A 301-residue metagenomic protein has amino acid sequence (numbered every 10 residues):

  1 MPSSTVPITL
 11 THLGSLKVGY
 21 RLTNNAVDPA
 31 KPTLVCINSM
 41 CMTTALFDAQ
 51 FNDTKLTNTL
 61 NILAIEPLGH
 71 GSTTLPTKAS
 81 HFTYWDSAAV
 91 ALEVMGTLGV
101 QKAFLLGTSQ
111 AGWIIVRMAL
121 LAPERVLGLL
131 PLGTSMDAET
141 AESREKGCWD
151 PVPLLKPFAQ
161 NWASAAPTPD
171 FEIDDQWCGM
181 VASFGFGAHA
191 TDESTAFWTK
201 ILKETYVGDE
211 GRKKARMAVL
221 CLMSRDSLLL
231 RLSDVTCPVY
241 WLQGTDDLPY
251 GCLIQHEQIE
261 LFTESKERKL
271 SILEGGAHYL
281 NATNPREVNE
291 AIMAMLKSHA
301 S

Functional and structural regions predicted by a protein language model:
M1-K17: N-terminal cap/lid segment of alpha/beta-hydrolase-fold proteins
H12-S80: Conserved HGGG/HGGXW glycine-rich cap/lid loop of the alpha/beta-hydrolase fold
T54, D234-G276: Conserved loop-alpha-helix segment in the C-terminal half of the alpha/beta-hydrolase fold that carries the catalytic
N61-L106, L121, E290: Active-site loop/oxyanion-hole signature of alpha/beta-hydrolase fold enzymes
G107, A111, I115: Gly/Ala-rich beta-loop-alpha elbow adjacent to hydrolase catalytic centers
V116, L120-L121, V126-E172: Flexible "cap/lid" loop of the alpha/beta hydrolase fold
T140, A165-D234: Conserved alpha/beta-hydrolase catalytic His-Asp/Glu region
L273-N289: Catalytic histidine-centered segment of alpha/beta-hydrolase-like enzymes
